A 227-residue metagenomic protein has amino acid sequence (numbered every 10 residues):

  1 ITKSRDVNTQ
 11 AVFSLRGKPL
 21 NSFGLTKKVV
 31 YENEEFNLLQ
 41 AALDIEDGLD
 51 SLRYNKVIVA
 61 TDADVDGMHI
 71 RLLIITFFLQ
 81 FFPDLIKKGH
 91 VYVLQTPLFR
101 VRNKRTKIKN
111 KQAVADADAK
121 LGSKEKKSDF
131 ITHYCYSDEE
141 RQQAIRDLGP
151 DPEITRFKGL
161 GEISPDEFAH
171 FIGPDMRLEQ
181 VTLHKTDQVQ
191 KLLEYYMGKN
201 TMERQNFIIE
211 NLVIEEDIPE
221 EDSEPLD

Functional and structural regions predicted by a protein language model:
I1-D227: Conserved phosphate-chemistry cores used by DNA topoisomerases
